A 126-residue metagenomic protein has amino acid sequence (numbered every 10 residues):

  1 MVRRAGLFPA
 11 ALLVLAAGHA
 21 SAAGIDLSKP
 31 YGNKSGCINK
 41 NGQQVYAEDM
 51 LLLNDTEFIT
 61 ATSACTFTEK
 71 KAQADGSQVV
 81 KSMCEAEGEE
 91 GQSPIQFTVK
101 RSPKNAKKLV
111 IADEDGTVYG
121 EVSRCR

Functional and structural regions predicted by a protein language model:
M1-P9: Bacterial N-terminal signal peptides that target proteins for export
L15-H19: N-terminal signal peptide c-region/cleavage motif recognized by signal peptidases
A20-G24: Boundary at the C-terminal end of the N-terminal hydrophobic targeting segment
I25-L27, G32-T60, E90-Q92: Short, solvent-exposed loop/hinge segments that bridge or flank secondary-structure elements
G36-K40, A64-T66, M83-E85, R124-R126: Sequence contexts marking disulfide-bonded cysteines in secreted/extracellular proteins
I59-K104: Contiguous, well-ordered beta-strand patches that form the walls/edges of small beta-barrel/beta-sandwich domains
T98-E121: Short, exposed beta-strand-loop hairpins at the edges of beta-sheets in extracellular/periplasmic proteins
